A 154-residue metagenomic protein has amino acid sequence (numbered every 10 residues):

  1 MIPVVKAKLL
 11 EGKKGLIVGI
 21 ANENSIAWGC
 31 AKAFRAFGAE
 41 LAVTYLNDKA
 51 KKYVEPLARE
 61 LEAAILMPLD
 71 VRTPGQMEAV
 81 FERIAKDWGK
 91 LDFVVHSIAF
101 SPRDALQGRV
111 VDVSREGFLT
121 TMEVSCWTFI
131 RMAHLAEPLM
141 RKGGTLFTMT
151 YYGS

Functional and structural regions predicted by a protein language model:
A7-V43: Canonical Rossmann dinucleotide-binding motif of NAD(H)/NADP(H)-dependent dehydrogenases/reductases, specifically
L16, A42, M67, V94 (+1 more regions): Conserved Rossmann-like nucleotide-binding pocket used by diverse enzymes that bind dinucleotide cofactors
G19-W28, K32, A99-P138, K142-S154: Catalytic loop of short-chain dehydrogenase/reductase
A39-Y53: Conserved glycine-rich Rossmann-like NAD(P)H-binding loop of the short-chain dehydrogenase/reductase
E40, A64, K90: Residue-level detector of anion-binding/catalytic polar loops
A58-R59, M67-E78, E82-L119: Conserved mid-core segment of classical short-chain dehydrogenase/reductases
